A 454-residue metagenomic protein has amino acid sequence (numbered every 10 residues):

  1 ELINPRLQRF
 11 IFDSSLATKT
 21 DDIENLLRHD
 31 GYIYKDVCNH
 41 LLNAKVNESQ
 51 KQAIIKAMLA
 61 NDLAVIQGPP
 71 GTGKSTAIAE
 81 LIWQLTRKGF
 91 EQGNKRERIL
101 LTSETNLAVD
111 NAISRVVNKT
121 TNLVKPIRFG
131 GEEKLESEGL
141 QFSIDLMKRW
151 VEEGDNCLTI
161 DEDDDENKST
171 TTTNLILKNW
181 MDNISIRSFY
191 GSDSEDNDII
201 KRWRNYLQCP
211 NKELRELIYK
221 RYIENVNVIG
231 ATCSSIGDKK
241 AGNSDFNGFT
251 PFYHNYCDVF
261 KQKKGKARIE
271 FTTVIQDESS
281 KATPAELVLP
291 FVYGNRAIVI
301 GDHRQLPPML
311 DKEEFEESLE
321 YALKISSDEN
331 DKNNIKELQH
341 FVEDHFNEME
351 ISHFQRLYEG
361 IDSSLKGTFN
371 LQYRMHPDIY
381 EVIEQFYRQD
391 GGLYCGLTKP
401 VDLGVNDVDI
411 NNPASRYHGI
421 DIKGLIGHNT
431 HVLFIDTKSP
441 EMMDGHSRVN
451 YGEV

Functional and structural regions predicted by a protein language model:
E1-V46, K134-G191, D198: Pre-ATPase regulatory/linker segments immediately N-terminal to the P-loop/RecA-like helicase/translocase core
L27-D30, V151-T272: Conserved helicase NTPase catalytic core signature
N43-D62, A77, A231, G452-E453: N-terminal pre-P-loop "Q-motif" helix
V46-S49, K74-I78, A108, F346 (+2 more regions): Phosphate/oxyanion-binding active-site loops and adjacent basic polyanion-contact surfaces
S49, A60-I66, R96-E97, N227: Pre-Walker A (Motif I) flank of P-loop NTPase domains
P69-T72, A77, L81-I82, E91-V117 (+4 more regions): Conserved RecA-like ASCE P-loop NTPase motor core of nucleic-acid helicases/translocases
T121-L135, Y394: Conserved RecA-like helicase motor-core motifs
S234-I236, D245-Q276, S280-V454: Conserved helicase motor core of SF1/SF2 NTP-dependent helicases
